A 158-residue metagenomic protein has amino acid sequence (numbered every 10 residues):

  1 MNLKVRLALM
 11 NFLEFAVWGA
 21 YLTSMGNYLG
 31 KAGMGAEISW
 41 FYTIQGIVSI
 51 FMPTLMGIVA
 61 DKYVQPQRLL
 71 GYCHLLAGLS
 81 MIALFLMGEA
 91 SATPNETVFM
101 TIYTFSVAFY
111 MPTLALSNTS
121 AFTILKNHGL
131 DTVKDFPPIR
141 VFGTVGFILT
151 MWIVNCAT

Functional and structural regions predicted by a protein language model:
M1-I50: Helix-loop boundary and gating motifs at the non-cytosolic
R6-L7, A92-Y103: Short hydrophobic/alpha-helical segments at membrane-entry points of transmembrane helices in Major Facilitator
G46-T54, I148, W152: Residue-level signature of mid-helix packing/kink "hotspots" within the transmembrane helices of 12-pass Major
F51-Q65, A157-T158: Helix-to-loop junctions at the C-terminal end of transmembrane segments in multipass secondary transporters
I58, T144-T158: Transmembrane alpha-helix termini and helix-breaking/packing motifs in multi-pass membrane transporters
D61-L75: Cytoplasmic membrane-interface "Motif A"-like loop-to-helix N-cap segments of 12-TM Major Facilitator Superfamily
L75-T93: C-terminal ends and interior cores of transmembrane alpha-helices in multi-pass membrane transporters/permeases
I102-F142: Cytoplasmic helix-loop-helix junction between adjacent transmembrane helices in 12-TM secondary transporters
